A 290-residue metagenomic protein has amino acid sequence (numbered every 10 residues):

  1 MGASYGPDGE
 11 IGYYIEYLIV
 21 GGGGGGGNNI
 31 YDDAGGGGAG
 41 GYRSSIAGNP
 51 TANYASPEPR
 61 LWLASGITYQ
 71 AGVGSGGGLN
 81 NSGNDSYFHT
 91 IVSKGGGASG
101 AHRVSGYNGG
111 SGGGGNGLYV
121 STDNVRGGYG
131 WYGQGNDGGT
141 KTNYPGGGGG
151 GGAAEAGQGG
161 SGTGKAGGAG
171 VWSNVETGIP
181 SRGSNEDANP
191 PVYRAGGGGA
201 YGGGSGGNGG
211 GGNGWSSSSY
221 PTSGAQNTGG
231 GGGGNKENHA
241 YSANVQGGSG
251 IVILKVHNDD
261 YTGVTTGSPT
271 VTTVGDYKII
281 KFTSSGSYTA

Functional and structural regions predicted by a protein language model:
M1-D8, Y14-A290: Low-complexity, glycine/proline-biased repetitive segments and flexible coils/loops
